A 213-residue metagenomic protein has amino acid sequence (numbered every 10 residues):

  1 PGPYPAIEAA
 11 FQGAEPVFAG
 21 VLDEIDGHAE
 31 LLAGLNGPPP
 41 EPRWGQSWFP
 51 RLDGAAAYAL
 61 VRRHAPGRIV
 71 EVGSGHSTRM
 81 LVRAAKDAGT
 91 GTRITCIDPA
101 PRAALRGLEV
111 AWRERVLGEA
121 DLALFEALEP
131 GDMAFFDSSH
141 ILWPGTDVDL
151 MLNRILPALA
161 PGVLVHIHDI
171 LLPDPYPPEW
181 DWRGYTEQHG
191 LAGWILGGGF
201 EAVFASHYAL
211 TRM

Functional and structural regions predicted by a protein language model:
P1-M213: A short alpha-helical cap/connector motif
